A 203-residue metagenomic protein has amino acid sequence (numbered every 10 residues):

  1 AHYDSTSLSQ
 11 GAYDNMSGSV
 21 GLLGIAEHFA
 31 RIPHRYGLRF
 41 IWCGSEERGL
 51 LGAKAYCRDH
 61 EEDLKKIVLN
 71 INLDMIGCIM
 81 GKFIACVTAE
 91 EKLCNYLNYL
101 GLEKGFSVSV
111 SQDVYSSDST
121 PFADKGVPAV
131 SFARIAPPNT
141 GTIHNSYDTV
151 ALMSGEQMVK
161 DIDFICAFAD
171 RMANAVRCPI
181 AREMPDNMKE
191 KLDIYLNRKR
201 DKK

Functional and structural regions predicted by a protein language model:
A1-L50, I165: Alpha-helical metal-binding/catalytic segments enriched in His/Glu/Asp
A1-S5, M75-G77, Y147: Short, histidine-centered active-site or binding-site loop motifs used for metal coordination, general acid-base
S7, P33-H34, C43-T142: Metal-dependent peptidase/peptidase-like ectodomains
A12, M16-V20, E47-L51, T88-E91 (+2 more regions): Soluble non-cytosolic domains of exported or imported proteins
A12-N15, A55, H144-S146, M184: Composition- and surface-driven signal marking solvent-exposed, interaction-prone regions in large proteins
G18-G21, I25, G52-A53, L93-Y96 (+3 more regions): Stable alpha-helical elements in mature extracytoplasmic
V20, E27, R31, N139-K203: His/Asp/Glu-rich mid-to-C-terminal helical/loop segments that flank catalytic regions of hydrolases
R35-S45, N72-L73, C178-E190: Acidic/histidine-enriched alpha-helical segments
